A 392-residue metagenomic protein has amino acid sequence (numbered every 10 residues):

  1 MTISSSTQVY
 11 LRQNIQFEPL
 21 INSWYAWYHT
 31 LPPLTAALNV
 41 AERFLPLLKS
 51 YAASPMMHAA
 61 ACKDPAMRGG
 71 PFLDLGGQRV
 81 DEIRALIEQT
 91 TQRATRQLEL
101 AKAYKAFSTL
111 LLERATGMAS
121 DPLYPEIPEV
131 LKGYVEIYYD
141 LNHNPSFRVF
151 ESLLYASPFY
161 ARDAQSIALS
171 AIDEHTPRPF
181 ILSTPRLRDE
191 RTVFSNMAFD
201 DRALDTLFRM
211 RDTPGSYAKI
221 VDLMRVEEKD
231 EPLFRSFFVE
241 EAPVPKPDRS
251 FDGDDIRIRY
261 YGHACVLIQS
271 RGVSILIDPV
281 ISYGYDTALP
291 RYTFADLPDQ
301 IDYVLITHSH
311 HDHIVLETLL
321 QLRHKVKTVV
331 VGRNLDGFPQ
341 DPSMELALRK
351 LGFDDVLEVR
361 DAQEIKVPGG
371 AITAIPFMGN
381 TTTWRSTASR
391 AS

Functional and structural regions predicted by a protein language model:
T2-D299, L357-S392: Core dinuclear metal-dependent hydrolase active-site scaffold
Y292-R360: Active-site HxH/HxHxD metal-binding segment of metal-dependent hydrolases
